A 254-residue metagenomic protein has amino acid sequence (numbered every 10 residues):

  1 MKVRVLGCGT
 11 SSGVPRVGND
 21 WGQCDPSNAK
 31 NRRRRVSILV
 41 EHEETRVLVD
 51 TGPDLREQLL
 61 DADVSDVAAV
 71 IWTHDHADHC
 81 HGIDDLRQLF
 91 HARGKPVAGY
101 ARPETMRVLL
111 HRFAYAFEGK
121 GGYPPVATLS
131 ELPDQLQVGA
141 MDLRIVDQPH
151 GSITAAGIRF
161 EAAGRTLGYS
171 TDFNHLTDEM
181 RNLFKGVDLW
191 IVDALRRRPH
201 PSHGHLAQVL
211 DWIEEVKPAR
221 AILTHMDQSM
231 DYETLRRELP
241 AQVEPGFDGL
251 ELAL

Functional and structural regions predicted by a protein language model:
M1-S170, D178, R236-A253: Binuclear metal-dependent hydrolase catalytic cores
D54, H76, N174, L195 (+1 more regions): Catalytic metal-binding/acid-base residues of hydrolase active sites
P133, T177-L254: Binuclear metal-ion centers of metallo-dependent hydrolases, dominated by the metallo-beta-lactamase
